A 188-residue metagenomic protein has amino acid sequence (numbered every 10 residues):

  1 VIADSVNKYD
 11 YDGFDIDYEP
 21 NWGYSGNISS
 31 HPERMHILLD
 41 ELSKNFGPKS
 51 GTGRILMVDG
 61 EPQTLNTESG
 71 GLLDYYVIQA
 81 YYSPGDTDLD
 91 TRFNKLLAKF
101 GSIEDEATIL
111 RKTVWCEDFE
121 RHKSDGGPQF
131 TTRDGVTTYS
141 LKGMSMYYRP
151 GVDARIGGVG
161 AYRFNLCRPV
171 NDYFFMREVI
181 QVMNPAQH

Functional and structural regions predicted by a protein language model:
V1-H188: Secreted glycan hydrolases and related glycan-binding modules that recognize and/or cleave
